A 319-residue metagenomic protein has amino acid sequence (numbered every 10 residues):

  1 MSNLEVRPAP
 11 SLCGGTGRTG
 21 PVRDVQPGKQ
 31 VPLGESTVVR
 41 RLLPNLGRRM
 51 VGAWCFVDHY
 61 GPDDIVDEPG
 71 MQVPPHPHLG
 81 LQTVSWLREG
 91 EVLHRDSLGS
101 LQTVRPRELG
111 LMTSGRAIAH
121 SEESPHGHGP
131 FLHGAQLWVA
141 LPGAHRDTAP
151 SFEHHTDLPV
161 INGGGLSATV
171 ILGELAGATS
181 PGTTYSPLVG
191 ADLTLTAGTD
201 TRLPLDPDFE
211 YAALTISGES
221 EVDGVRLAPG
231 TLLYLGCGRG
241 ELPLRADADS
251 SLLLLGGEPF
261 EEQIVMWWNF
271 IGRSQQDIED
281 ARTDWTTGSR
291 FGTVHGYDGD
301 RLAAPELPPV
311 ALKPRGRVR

Functional and structural regions predicted by a protein language model:
M1-R319: Jelly-roll (double-stranded beta-helix
